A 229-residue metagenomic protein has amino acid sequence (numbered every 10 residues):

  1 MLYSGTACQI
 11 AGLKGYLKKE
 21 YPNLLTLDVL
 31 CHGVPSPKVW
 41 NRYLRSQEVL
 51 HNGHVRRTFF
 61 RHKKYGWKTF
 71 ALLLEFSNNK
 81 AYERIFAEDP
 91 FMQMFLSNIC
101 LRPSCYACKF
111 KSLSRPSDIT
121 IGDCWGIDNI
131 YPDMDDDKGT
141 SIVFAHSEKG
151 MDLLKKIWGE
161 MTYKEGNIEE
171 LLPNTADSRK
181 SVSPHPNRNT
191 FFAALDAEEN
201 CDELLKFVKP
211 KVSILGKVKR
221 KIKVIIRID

Functional and structural regions predicted by a protein language model:
M1-Y3, L24: Generic beta-sheet signal
Y3-L13, G33-P35: Gly/Ser/Thr-rich loops at beta-strand to alpha-helix junctions that form or flank small-molecule/cofactor-binding
S4-G5, D28-L30, R61: Short beta-strand segments
G12-K14, P37, D152-L154: Short helix/loop capping segments that flank catalytic or ligand/cofactor-binding pockets
Y16-Y21, Y43-R45, W158-T162: Short, solvent-exposed amphipathic alpha-helical segments in soluble enzyme and RNA/protein-processing domains
K18-L30: A short alpha->loop->secondary-structure connector
V34-Y43, P132: Short, charged, surface-exposed secondary-structure boundary motifs
G53-D229: Long, compositionally biased charged/polar accessory segments in the mid-to-C-terminal portions of proteins
